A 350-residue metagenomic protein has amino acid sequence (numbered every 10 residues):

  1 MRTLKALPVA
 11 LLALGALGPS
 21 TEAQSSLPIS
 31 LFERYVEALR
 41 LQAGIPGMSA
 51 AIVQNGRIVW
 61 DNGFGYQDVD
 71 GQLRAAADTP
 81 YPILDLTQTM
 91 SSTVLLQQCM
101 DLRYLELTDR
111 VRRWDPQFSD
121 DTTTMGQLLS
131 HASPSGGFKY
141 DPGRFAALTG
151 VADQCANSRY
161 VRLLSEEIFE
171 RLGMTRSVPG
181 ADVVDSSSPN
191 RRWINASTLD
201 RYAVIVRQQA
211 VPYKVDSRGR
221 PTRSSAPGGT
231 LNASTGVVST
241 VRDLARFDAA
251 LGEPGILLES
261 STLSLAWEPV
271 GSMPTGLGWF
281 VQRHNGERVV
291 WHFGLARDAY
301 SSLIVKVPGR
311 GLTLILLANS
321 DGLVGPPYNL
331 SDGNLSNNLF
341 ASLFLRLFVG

Functional and structural regions predicted by a protein language model:
M1-L7: Bacterial N-terminal signal peptides that target proteins for export
P8-A16: Bacterial N-terminal signal peptides
P19-E22: Sec/Tat signal peptide C-region and signal peptidase I cleavage site
Q24-N62, D78, A156-S158, R162-E166 (+2 more regions): Catalytic loop of the DD-peptidase/beta-lactamase superfamily, centered on the K-T-G motif and neighboring
L31, G47, P82-L86, M100-G137 (+2 more regions): Active-site helix/loop module of the DD-peptidase/beta-lactamase fold, centered on the serine-lysine SxxK catalytic
F32-V36, A50, G56, T79-T108 (+3 more regions): Active-site SXXK
T89-T93, T123, P142-A146, R162 (+1 more regions): A structural signal for well-ordered alpha-helical segments within the folded catalytic domains of diverse enzymes
V184-P227, N232-A233, F280-Q282, G286: Carbohydrate-binding/catalytic loop surfaces
